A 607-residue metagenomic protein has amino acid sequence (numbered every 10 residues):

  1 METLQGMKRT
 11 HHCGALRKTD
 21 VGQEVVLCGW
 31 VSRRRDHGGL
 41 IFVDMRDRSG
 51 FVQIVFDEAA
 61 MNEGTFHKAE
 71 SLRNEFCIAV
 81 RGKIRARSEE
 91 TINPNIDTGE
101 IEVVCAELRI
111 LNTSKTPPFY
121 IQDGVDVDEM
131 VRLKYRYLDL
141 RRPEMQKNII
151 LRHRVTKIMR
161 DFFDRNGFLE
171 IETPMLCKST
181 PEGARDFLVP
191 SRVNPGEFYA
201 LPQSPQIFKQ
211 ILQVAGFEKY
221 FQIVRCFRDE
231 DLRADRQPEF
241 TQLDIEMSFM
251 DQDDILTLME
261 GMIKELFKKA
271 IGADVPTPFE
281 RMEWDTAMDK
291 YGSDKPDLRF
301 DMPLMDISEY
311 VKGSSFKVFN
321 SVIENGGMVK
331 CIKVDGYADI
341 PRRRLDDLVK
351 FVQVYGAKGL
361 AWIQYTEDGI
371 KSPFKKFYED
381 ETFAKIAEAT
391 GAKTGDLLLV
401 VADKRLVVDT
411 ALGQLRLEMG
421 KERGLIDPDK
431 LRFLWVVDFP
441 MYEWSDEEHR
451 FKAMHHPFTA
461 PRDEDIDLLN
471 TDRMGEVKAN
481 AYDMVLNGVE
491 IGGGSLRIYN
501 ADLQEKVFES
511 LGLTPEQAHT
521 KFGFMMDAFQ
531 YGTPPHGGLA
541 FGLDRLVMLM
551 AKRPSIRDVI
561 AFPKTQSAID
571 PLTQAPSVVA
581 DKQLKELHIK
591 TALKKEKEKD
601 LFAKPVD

Functional and structural regions predicted by a protein language model:
M1-D607: Class II aminoacyl-tRNA synthetase catalytic cores and aaRS-like
